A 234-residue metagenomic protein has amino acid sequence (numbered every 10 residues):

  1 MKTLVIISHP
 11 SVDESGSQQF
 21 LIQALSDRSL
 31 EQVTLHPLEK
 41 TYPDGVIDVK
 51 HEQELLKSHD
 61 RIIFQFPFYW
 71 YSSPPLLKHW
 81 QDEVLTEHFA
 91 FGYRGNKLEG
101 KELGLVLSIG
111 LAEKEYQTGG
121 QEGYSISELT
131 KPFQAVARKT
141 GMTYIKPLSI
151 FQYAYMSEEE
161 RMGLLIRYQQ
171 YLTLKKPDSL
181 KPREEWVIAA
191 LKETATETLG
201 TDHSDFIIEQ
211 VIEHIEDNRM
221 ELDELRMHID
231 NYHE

Functional and structural regions predicted by a protein language model:
M1-E31: N-terminal beta1-alpha1 ligand-phosphate binding loop
L4-I6, T34-H36, I63, G104-V106 (+1 more regions): Hydrophobic/aromatic beta-strand patches that form the interior of the parallel beta-sheet core in alpha/beta enzyme
G16-F20, I47, P75-H79: Generic recognition of short, well-ordered alpha-helical segments
L30-P43: A short beta-strand-loop structural module common to alpha/beta enzyme folds
Y42-K50, S157-E159: Structural motif
H51-Q134: Helix-loop-strand module that forms the ligand-binding subsite of alpha/beta enzymes
E102-G104, G110-R183: Conserved, surface-exposed functional patches that form binding/active-site neighborhoods
I150-E234: C-terminal and late-domain segments of enzyme folds
